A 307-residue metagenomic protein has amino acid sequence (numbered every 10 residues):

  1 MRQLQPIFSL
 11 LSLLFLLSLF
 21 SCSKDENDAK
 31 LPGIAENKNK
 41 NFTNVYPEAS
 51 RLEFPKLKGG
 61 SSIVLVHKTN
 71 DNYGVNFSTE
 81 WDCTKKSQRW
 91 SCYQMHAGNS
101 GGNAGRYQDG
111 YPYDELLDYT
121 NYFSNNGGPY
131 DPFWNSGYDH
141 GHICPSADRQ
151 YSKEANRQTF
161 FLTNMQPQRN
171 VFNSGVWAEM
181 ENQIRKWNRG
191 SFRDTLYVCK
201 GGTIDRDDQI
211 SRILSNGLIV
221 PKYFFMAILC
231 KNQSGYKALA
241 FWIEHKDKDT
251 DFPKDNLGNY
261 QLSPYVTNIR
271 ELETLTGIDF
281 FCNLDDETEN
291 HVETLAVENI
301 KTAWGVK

Functional and structural regions predicted by a protein language model:
M1-L10: Bacterial N-terminal signal peptides that target proteins for export
F15-L16, L162: Residue-level signal for mature regions of secreted extracellular proteins and peptides
S18-S21: C-terminal motif of bacterial Sec signal peptides marking the signal peptidase cleavage site
S23-K307: Domain-level detector for secreted/extracellular nuclease and nuclease-toxin modules, and for the ENPP-like C-terminal
